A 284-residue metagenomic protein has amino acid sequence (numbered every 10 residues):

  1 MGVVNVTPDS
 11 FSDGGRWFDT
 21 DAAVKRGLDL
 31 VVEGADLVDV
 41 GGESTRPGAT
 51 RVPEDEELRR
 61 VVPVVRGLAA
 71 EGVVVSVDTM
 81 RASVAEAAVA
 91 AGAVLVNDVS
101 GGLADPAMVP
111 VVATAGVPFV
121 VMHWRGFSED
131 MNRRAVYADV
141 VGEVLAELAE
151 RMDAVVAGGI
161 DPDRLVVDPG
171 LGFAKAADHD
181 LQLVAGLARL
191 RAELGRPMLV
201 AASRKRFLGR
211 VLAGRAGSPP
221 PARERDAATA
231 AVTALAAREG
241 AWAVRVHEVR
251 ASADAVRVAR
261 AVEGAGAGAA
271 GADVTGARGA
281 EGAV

Functional and structural regions predicted by a protein language model:
M1-G2, D29-G41: N-terminal glycine-rich anion-binding loops that anchor highly charged ligand groups
N5-D9: Short polar catalytic/cofactor-binding loops
S12-R26, T45-V74, M80-A82, V89-A90 (+3 more regions): Active-site-adjacent loop and "lid" segments of alpha/beta metabolic enzymes
D161-R164: Short acidic capping loops at alpha-helix termini that bridge into adjacent secondary structure
